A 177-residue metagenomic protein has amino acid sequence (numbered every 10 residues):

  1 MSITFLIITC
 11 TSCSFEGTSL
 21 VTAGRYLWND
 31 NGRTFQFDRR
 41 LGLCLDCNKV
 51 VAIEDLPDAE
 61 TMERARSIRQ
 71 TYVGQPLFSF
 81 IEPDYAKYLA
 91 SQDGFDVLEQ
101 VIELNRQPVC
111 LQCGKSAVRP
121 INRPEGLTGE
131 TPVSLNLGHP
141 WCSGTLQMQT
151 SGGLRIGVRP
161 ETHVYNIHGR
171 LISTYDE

Functional and structural regions predicted by a protein language model:
L6-V97, L104-V158: Short recognition patches in nucleic-acid-associated and regulatory proteins
C142, G152-E177: Extended, charged low-complexity segments that frequently continue into or abut oligomerization scaffolds
